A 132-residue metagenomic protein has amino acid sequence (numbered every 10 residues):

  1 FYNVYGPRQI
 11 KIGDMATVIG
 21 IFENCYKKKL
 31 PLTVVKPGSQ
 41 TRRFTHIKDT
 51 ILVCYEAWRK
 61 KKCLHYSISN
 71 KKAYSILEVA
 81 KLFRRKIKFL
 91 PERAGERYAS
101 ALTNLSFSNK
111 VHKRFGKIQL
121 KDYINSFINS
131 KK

Functional and structural regions predicted by a protein language model:
F1-T17, Y74: Flexible, glycine-rich beta-alpha linker
V4, G20-T33, T41-S67: Alpha-helical substrate-binding/gating segment
D14, V18, F22, T103-N104: Activation loop
M15, I47, I76, K113-K121: Amphipathic alpha-helical segment in the mid-to-C-terminal domain of diverse UDP/GDP-sugar glycosyltransferases
I21, D49-E56, E78, L82 (+3 more regions): Alpha-helical elements of Rossmann-like donor-binding domains used by nucleotide-donor carbohydrate transfer enzymes
P37-S39, H65-Y66, Y74-A80, R85-N104: C-terminal "lid/loop" region of Rossmann-like NAD(P)-dependent oxidoreductases
F44, A73, A101-S106, K117: Short aromatic/basic micro-patch
G116-K132: Amphipathic terminal alpha-helices
